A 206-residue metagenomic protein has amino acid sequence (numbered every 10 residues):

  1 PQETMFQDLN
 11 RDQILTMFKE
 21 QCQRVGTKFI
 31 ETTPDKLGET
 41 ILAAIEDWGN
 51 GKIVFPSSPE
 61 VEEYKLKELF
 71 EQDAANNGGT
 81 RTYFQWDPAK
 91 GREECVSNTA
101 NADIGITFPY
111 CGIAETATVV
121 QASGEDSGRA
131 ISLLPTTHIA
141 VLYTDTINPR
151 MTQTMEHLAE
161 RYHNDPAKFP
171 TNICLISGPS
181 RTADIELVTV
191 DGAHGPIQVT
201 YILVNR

Functional and structural regions predicted by a protein language model:
P1-R206: The feature marks the mature, well-folded catalytic cores of soluble enzymes
